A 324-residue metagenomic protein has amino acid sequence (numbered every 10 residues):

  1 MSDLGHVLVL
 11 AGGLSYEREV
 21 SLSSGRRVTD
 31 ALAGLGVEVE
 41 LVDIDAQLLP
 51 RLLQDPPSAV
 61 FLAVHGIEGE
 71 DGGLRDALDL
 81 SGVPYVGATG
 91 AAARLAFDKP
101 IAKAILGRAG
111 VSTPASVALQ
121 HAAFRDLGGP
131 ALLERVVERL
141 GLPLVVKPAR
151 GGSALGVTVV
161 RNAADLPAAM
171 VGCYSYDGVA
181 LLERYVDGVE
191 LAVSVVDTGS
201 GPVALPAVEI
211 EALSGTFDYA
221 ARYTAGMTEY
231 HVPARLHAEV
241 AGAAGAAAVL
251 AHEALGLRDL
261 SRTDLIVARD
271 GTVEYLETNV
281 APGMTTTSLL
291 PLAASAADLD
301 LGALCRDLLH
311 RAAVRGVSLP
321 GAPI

Functional and structural regions predicted by a protein language model:
M1-A104, R108, Q120-A131, R311-P320 (+1 more regions): ATP-binding N-terminal substructure of ATP-dependent carboxylate-amine bond-forming enzymes
M1-A11, V39, L52, L95-G188: Active-site nucleotide/adenylate-binding loops and adjacent lid/helix of ATP-dependent enzymes
D3-L10, T224-P233, L289: A short small-residue
E40-D45, R184, L191-A192, G256-D270: A short glycine-rich, hydrophobically flanked beta-strand micro-motif that places a catalytic Asp/Glu for divalent metal
G73-D79, F217-T224, V280: Short, flexible, mixed-charge acidic loops at enzyme active sites
T158-A246, V267, T272-E274: Phosphate-binding site of ATP-dependent enzymes
H237-I324: ATP-dependent carboxylate activation and anion-phosphoryl transfer catalytic cores that bind Mg-ATP to form
